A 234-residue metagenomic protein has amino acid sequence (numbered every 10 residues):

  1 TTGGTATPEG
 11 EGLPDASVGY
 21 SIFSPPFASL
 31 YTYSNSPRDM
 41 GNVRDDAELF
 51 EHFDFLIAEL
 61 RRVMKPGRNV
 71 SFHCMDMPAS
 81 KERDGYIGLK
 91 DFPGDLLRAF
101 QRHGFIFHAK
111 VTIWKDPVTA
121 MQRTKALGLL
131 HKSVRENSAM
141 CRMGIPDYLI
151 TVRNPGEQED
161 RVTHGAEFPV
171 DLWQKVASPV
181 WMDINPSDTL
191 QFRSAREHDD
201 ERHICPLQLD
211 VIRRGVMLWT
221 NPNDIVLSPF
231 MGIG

Functional and structural regions predicted by a protein language model:
T1-G234: Core catalytic lobe of class I
